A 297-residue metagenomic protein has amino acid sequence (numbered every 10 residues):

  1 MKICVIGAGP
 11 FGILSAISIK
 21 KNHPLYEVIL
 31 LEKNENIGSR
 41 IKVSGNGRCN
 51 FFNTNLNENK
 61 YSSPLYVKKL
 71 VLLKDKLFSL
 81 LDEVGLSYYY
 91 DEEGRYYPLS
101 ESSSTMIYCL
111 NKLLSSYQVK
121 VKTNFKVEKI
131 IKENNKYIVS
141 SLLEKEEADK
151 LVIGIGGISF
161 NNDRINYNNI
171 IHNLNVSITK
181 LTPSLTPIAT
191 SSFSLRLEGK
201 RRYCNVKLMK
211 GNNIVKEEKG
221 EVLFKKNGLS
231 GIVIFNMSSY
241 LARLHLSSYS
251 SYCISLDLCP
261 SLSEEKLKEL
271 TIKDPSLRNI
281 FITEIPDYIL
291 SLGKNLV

Functional and structural regions predicted by a protein language model:
M1-F11: Beta1/beta-strand and adjacent pyrophosphate-binding region of the FAD-binding site in flavoprotein oxidoreductases
C4-I6, K20-N46: Glycine-rich FAD pyrophosphate-binding loop
C4-I6, L31, V127, E146-R164 (+2 more regions): Short hydrophobic core segments
N22, K76-G94, K150, F160 (+1 more regions): Residue-level recognition of phosphate/Mg2+-coordinating polar/acidic sites in nucleotide-handling active sites
G45-E93: Glycine-rich active-site loop/strand segments that organize a redox cofactor
L65-K74, E93-K112, I158-I165, S191-F193: Short beta-strand to alpha-helix junction loop
T123-K136: A conserved short coil-to-beta-strand element within the FAD-binding core of flavoproteins
I153-S194: Glycine-rich loop(s) and the adjacent beta-strand/alpha-helix scaffold that form part
